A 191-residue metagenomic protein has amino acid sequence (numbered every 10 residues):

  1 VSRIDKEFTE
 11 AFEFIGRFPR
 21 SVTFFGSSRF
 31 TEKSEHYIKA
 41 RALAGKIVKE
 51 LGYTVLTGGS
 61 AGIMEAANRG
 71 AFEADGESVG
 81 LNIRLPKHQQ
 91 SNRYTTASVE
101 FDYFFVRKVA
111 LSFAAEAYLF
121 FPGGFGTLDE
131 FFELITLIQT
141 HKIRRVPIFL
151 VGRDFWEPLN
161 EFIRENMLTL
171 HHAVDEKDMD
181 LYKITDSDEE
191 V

Functional and structural regions predicted by a protein language model:
V1-L81: Glycine-rich beta-alpha loop segments
F14-R17, I47-K49, F72, Q89-R93 (+3 more regions): Solvent-exposed alpha-helices and their adjacent loops that cap or buttress functional pockets in soluble metabolic
I38, G62-F121: Acidic/glycine-enriched connector segments
L85-Q90, T127, F155-P158: Short gly/pro/ser/thr-enriched loop/turn and capping motifs at secondary-structure boundaries
S98-F104, D180-V191: Short acidic-hydrophobic, aromatic-tinged amphipathic segments that line or gate anion-handling sites
D102-D154: Active-site/ligand-binding-proximal alpha/beta "capping" segment
A110-Y118, L170-D186: Conserved thiamine diphosphate
T140-L168, H172-V174, E190: Phosphate/ribose-phosphate-bearing ligand recognition and processing surfaces, centered on ADP-ribose/NAD(+/P+) systems
